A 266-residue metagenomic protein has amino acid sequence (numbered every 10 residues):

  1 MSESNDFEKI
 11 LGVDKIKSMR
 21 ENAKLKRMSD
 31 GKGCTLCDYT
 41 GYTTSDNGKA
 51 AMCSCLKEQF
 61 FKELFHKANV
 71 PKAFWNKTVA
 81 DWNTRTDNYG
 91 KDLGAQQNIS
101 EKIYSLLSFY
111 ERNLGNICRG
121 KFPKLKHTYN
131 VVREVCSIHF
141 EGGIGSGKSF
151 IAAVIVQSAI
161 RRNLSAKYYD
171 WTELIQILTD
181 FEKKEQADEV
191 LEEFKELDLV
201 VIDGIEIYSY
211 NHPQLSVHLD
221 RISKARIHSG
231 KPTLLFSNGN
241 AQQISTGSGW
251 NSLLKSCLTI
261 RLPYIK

Functional and structural regions predicted by a protein language model:
M1-S105, T259-I260, Y264: A short, basic N-terminal segment
Y89-Y104, V135, E141-G143, I160-E196: Short glycine-rich substrate-engagement loop in P-loop NTPases that contacts/grips substrate
S108-V135: Phosphate-binding P-loop
Y129-A152: Walker A/P-loop nucleotide-binding motif
S149-L164: P-loop NTPase Walker A phosphate-binding motif
L164-S165, E196-L199, S229-L235: Loop/turn-to-beta-strand initiation segments
T172, V190-L215: Conserved P-loop NTPase "ATPase switch" module shared by AAA+ and STAND
I175-F181, I205-K266: Replace "adjacent to P-loop NTPase cores in ATP/GTP-dependent enzymes" with "adjacent to NTP-binding cores
